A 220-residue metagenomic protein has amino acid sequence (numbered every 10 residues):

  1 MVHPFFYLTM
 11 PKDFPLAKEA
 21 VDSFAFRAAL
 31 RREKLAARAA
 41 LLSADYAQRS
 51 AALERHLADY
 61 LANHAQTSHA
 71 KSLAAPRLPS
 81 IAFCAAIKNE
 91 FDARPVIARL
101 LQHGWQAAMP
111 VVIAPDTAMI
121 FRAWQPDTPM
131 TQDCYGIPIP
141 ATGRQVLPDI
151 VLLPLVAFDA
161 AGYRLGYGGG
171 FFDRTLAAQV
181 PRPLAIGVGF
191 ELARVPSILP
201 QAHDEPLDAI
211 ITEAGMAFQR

Functional and structural regions predicted by a protein language model:
V2-V146: N-terminal active-site beta-alpha-beta segment that forms phosphate/nucleotide-binding and substrate-recognition loops
K12-A17, P115-R220: Conserved phosphate- and dinucleotide-binding cores of soluble alpha/beta proteins, encompassing both enzyme active
